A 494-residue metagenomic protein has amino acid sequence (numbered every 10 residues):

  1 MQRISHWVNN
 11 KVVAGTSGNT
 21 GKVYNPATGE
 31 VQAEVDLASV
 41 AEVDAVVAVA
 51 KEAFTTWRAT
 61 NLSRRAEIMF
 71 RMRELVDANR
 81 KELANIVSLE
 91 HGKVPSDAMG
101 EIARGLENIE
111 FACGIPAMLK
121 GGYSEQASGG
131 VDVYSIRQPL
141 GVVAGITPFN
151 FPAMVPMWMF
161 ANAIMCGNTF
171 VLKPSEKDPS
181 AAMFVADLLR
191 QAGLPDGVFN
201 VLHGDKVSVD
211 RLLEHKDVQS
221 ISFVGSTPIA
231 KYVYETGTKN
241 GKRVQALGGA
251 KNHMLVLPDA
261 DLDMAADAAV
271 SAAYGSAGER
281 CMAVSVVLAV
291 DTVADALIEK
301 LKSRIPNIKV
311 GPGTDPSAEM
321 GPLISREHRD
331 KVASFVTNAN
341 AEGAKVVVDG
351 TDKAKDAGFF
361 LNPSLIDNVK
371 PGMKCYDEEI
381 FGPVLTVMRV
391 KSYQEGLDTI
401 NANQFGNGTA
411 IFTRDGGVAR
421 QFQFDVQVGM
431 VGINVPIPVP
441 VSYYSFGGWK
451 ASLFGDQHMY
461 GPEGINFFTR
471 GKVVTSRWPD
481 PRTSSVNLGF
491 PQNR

Functional and structural regions predicted by a protein language model:
M1-A27: Hydrophobic face of amphipathic alpha-helices that form TPR/SEL1-like repeat modules and related alpha-solenoid
K22, D36, R58, H91 (+5 more regions): A structural signal for short, well-ordered beta-strand elements
T28-E34, L194, V218, L255 (+4 more regions): Conserved C-terminal structural/oligomerization subdomain of aldehyde/semialdehyde dehydrogenase
G29, R65, V87, I109 (+9 more regions): Residue-level signal for inorganic ion chemistry
Q32-L119, G130: Glycine-rich loop-to-alpha-helix module at the N-terminal edge of alpha/beta enzyme cores
F54, R58, R73-R80, A84 (+19 more regions): Structural signal for hydrophobic packing residues in well-ordered secondary-structure cores of soluble enzyme domains
G121-M264, V390: Rossmann-like NAD(P) dinucleotide-binding subdomain of oxidoreductase/dehydrogenase enzymes
P228-K370, I433, D480-S484, G489-R494: ALDH superfamily catalytic-core signature
